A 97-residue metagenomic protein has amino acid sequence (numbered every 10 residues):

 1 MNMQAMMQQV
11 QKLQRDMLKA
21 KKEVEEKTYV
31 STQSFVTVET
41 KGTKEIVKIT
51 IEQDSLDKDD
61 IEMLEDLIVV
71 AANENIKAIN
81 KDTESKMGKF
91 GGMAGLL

Functional and structural regions predicted by a protein language model:
M1, K58-D66: Residues at secondary-structure transition points
M1-T28, A78-L97: Long amphipathic alpha-helical segments used for membrane anchoring, targeting, substrate engagement, or oligomerization
A5, T28, D59-D60, A71: Short coil/turn residues that cap or connect secondary-structure elements
V10, K44, I68: Residue-level signature of catalytic and energy-coupling elements of molecular machines, predominantly ATP/GTP-dependent
Y29-T50: N-terminal intrinsically disordered, cationic/polar leader segments that include organellar targeting peptides
T37, I46, D57-K58, I76: Short beta-strands and strand-coil junctions in structured, solvent-facing domains, enriched
I49-I61: A short interface-forming secondary-structure element
D66-E74: Short, residue-level hotspots on alpha-helical faces of the histone-fold and other alpha-helical interaction modules
